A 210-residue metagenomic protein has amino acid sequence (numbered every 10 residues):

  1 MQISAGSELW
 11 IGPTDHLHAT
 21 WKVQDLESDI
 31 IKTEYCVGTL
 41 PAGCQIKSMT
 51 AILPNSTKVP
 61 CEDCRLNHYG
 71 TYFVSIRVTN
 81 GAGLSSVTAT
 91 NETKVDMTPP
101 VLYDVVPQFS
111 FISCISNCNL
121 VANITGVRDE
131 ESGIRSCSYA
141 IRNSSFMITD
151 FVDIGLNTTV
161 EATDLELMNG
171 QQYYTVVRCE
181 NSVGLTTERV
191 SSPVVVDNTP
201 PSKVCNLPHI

Functional and structural regions predicted by a protein language model:
M1-S4, L9, D25, G38-L40 (+4 more regions): Flexible, low-complexity linkers/stalks enriched in Thr/Pro that connect modular domains
L9, H18-S28, T39, N80 (+4 more regions): Extracellular acidic, Ser/Thr/Pro-rich low-complexity tracts
L9-W10, V23, E62-N67, S110-C114 (+2 more regions): Tandem-repeat/low-complexity and Cys-motif detector
D29-T33, G133-C137: Solvent-exposed loop segments of extracellular immunoglobulin-like
E34-N67, S138-M168: Recognizes extended acidic, P/S/T-rich segments that occur within or adjacent to Ig-like beta-sandwich modules
Y69-T71, G170-Y174: Extracellular Ig-like/FN3 beta-sandwich strand-entry sites
G81-V87, S182-E188: Short, exposed coil/turn segments at beta-strand boundaries within extracellular/luminal domains
